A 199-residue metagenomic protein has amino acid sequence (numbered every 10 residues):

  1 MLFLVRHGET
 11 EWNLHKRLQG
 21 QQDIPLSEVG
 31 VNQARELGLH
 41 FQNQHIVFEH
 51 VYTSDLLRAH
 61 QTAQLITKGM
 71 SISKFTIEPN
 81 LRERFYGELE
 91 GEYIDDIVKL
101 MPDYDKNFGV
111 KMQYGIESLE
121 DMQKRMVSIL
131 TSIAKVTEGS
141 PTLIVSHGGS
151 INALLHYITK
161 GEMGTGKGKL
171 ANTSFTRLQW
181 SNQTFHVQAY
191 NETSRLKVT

Functional and structural regions predicted by a protein language model:
M1-F3: Extreme N-terminal starter segment of soluble prokaryotic enzymes
V5, E9-M70: Active-site-proximal alpha-helix that buttresses catalytic centers in soluble enzyme cores
T10, S150-I151: Short active-site segment of divalent metal-dependent hydrolases/proteases that encodes the spacing between
Q44-V47, I133-P141: Glycine-rich phosphate-binding loop signature in dinucleotide/nucleotide-binding domains
V47-M70, K74-P79, Q179-T199: Conserved histidine-centered catalytic loops in small-molecule metabolism enzymes
T67-V127, Q188-Y190: Phosphate-handling substructures
H147: Short basic (Lys/Arg) and small-residue
E162-H186: Domain-level recognition of soluble alpha/beta enzyme cores, biased toward histidine phosphatases/phosphomutases
